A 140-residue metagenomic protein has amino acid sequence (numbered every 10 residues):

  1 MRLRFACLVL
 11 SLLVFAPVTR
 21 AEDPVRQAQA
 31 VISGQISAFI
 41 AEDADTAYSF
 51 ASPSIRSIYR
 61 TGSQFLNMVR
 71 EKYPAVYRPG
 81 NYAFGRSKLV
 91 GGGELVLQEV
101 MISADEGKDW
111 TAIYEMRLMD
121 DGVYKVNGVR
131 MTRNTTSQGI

Functional and structural regions predicted by a protein language model:
M1-F5: Positively charged n-region of N-terminal signal peptides that target proteins for export
A6-A16: Bacterial N-terminal signal peptides
A16, G34-A38, T61-F65, V126: A generic structural signal for ordered secondary structure
P17-A41: Short, low-complexity N-terminal intrinsically disordered segments enriched in polar/charged residues
D23-A30, A44-L95: Short solvent-exposed beta->alpha transition segments
A41-A44, G107: Alpha-helix boundary/capping and short turn/kink residues
R86-I140: Exposed beta-sheet edge and beta->alpha loop/turn motif
